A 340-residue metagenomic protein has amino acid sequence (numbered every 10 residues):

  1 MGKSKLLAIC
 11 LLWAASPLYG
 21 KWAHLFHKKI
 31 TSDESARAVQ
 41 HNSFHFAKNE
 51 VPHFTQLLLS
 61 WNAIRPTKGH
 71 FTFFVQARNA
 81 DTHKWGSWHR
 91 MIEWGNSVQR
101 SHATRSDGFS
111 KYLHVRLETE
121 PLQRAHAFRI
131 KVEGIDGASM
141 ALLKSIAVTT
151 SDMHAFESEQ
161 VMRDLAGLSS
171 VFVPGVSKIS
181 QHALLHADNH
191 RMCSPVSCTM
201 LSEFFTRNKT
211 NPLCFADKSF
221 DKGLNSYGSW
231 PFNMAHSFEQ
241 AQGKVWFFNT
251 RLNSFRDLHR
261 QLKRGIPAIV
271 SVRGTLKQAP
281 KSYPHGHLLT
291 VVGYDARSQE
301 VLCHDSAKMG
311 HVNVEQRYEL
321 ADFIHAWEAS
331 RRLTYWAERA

Functional and structural regions predicted by a protein language model:
M1-C10: N-terminal export leaders
I9-Y19: Hydrophobic h-region of N-terminal signal peptides that target proteins for export in Gram-negative bacteria
W22, K209-A340: Conserved active-site-adjacent core of cysteine acyl-enzyme catalytic domains
W22-D33, N49-P52, T72, A77-T82 (+4 more regions): Noncatalytic regulatory segments and standalone regulatory/sensor domains
A23, E133-Y227, P284: Active-site-adjacent structural segments surrounding the nucleophilic cysteine of cysteine proteases and isopeptidases
A36-V51: Short beta-strands within extracellular/lumenal beta-sheet-rich domains
H53-R65, G274: A short beta-strand element within beta-rich, extracytoplasmic domains of secreted/secretory-pathway proteins
R105-V115: Aromatic sugar-binding surface patches on proteins that engage polysaccharides or sugar-phosphate polymers
